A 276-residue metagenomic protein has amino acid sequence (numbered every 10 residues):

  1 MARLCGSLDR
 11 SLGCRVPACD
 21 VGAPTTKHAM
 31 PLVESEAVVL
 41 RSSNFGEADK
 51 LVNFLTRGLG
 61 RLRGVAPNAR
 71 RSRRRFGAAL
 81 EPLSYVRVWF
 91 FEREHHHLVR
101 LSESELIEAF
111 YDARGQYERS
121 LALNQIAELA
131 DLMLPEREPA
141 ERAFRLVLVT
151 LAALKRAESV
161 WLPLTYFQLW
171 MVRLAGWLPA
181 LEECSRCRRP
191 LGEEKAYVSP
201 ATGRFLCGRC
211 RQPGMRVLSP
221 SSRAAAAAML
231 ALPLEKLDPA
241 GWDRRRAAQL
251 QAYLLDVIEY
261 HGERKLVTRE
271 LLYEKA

Functional and structural regions predicted by a protein language model:
P17-A29: Short, Lys/Arg-enriched N-terminal segments with co-localized hydrophobic residues within the first ~10-30 amino acids
T26-A276: Non-catalytic alpha-helical scaffolds and adjoining flexible linkers that form interface surfaces for assembly
